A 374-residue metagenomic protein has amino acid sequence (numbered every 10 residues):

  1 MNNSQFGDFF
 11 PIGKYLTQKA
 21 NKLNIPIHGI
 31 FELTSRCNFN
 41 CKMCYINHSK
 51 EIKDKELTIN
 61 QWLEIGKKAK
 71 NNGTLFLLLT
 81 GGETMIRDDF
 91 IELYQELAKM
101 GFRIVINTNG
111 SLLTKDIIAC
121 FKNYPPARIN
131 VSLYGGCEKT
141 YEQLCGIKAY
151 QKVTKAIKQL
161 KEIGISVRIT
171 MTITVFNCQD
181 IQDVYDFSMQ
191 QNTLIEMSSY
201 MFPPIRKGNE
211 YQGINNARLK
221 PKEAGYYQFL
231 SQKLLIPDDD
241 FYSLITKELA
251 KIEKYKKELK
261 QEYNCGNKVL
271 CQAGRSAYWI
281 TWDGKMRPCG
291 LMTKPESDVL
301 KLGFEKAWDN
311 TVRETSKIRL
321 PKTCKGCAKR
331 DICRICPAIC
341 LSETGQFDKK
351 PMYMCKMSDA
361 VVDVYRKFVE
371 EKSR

Functional and structural regions predicted by a protein language model:
N2-A20, I25, Y263-K268, K285-M286 (+1 more regions): Flexible mid-to-C-terminal extensions adjoining Fe-S/redox cofactors in radical SAM and related proteins
N2-R128, Y227: Conserved alpha-helical substructure of the radical SAM core
R36, N40, C44-N47, G274 (+4 more regions): Cys/His-rich metal-chelating microdomains
N40, G73, P125, S166 (+3 more regions): Short loop/turn motifs at secondary-structure junctions
H48-E56, E142-K148, S342: Short glycine-enriched, charge-decorated loop/helix-capping segments at active-site entrances that position
F102, A277-Y278: Generic short beta-strand
A127, S132-A273, W279-R287, L291: Radical SAM enzyme [4Fe-4S]-AdoMet core and its adjacent flexible, acidic and glycine-rich loops/tails across
